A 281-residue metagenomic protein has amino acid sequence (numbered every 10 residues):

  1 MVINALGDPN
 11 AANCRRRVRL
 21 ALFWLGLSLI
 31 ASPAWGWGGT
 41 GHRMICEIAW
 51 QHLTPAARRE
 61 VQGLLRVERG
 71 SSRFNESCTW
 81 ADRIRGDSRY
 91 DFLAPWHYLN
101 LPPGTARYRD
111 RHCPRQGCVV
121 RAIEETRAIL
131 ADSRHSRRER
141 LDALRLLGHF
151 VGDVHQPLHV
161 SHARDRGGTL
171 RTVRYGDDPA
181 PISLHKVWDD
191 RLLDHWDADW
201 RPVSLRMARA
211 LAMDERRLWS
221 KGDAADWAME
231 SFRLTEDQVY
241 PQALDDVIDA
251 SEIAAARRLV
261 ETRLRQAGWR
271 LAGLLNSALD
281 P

Functional and structural regions predicted by a protein language model:
N4-L22: Bacterial N-terminal signal peptides that target proteins for export
N10-A11, L29, R73, R171: Polar low-complexity intrinsically disordered regions enriched in Ser/Thr and small residues
A21-L29: Sec-dependent N-terminal signal peptides
A31-P33: N-terminal signal peptide c-region/cleavage motif recognized by signal peptidases
W35-F150, P157-P281: N-terminal, motif-rich segments that launch catalysis or mediate targeting to/interaction with membranes, typified by
